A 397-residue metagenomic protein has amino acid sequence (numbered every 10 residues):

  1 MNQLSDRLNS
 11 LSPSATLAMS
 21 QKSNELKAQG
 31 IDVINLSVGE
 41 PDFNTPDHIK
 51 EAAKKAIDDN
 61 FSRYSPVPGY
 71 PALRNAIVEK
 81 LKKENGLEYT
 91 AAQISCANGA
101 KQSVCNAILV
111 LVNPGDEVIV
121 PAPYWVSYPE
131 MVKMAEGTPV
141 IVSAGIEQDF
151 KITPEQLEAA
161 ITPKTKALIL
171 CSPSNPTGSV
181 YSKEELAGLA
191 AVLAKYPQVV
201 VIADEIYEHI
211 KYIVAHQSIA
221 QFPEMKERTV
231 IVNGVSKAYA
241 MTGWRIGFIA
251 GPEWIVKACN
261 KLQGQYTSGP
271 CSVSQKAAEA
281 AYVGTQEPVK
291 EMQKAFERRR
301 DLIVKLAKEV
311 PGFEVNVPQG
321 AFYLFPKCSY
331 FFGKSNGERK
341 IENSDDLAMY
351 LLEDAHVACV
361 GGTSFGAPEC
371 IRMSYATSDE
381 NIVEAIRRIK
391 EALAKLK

Functional and structural regions predicted by a protein language model:
N2-L4, L8, S12-S14, M19 (+4 more regions): PLP-dependent class I/II
N24, V78, K82, I108-L109: Generic structural signal for well-ordered alpha-helical scaffold segments
S37-E40, K55-L73: A glycine-/small-polar-enriched, mobile loop at the entrance of the PLP active site in fold-type I
T45-Y64, V78, K83: Glycine-rich phosphate-binding segment of PLP-dependent enzymes
Y64-A97: Conserved N-terminal alpha-helix of the aminotransferase class I/II PLP-enzyme fold
